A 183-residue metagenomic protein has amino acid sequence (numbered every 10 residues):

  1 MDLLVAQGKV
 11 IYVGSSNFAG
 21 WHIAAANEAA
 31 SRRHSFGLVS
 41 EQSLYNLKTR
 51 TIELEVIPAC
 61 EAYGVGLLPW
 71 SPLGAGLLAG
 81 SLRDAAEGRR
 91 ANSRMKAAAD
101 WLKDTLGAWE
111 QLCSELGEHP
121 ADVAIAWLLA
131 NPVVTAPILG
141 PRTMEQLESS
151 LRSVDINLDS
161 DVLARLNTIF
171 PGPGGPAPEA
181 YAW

Functional and structural regions predicted by a protein language model:
M1-K48, E55: Glycine/proline-rich, positively charged, aromatic-decorated active-site loop/lid region on the catalytic face
I11, F36-V39, G66, A121 (+1 more regions): Short acidic/polar active-site loop segments enriched in Thr and Asp
V13, E41, C60, L67-W70 (+3 more regions): Conserved, mostly hydrophobic/aromatic
A19, L44-T49, S71-L78, W127 (+1 more regions): Glycine-rich beta-alpha junction loops
A29-H34, I57-A59, D84-G88, V154-I156: Short, hinge-like loop/turn segments at secondary-structure boundaries
I52-G88, H119: Aromatic-lined glycan-binding groove of carbohydrate-active enzymes
A62, A86-Q111, E115-L116, A130-V134 (+1 more regions): Terminal-tail/helix-coil boundary detector
D122-A124, A136-P141: Conserved active-site loop/cleft motifs that coordinate metal ions or position small ligands
